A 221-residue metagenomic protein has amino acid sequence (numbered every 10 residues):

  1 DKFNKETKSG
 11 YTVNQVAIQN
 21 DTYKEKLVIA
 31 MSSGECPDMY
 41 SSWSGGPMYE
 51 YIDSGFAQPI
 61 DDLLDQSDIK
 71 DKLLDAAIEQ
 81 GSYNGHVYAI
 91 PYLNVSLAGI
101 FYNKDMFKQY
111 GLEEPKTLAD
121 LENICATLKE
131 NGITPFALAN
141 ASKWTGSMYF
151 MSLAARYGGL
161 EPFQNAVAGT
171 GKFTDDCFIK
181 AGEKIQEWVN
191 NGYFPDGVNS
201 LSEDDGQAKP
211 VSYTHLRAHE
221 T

Functional and structural regions predicted by a protein language model:
D1-F56, D62-D71, G85, E114: Conserved N-terminal structural module of periplasmic/extracytoplasmic solute-binding proteins
T7-I18, G111-E113, E187-L201: A local structural motif
A17-K26, G46, L118-E122, V198-V211: Short helix-initiation/N-cap motifs at beta->coil->alpha
W43-A98, E122, L128, Y149-M151 (+1 more regions): Hinge/lid segment of periplasmic solute-binding proteins
P59-L73, E113, N140, Y157-K180: Short, solvent-exposed loop/beta-turn-alpha elements that line the ligand-binding surface or hinge of extracytoplasmic
Y83-Y92, A98, E122-T170, Q186: Extracytoplasmic/periplasmic solute-binding protein
C125-T127, V167-N199: Glycine-centered hinge/linker elements that transmit conformational signals in sensory and ligand-binding systems
T214-T221: Conserved small/polar residues in nucleotide/adenosyl-binding loops
